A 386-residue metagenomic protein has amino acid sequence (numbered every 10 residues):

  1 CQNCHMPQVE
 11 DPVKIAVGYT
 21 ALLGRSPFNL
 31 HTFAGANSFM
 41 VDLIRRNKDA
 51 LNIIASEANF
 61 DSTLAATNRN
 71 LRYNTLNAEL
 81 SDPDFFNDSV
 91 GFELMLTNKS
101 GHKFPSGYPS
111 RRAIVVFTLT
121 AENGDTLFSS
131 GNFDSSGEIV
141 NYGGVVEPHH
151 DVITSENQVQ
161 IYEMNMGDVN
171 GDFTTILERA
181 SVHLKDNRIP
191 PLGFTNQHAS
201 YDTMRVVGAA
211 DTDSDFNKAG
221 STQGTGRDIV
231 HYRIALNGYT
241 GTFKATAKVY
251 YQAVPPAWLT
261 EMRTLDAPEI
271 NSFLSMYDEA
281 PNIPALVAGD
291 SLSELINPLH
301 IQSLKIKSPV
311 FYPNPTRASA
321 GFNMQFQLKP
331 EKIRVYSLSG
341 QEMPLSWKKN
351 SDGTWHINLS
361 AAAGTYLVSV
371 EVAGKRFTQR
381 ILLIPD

Functional and structural regions predicted by a protein language model:
C1-S214, A219-T225, V230-N237, A245-I296: Primarily the internal scaffold of c-type cytochrome electron-transfer domains, especially repeated/multiheme c-type
N87-G91, N314-G321: Short coil/turn motif common to extracellular beta-sandwich-like domains
S110-R112, F326-E331: Short proline/glycine-enriched turn/loop motifs at strand-loop junctions of beta-rich domains
A235-T240, S360: Short, surface-exposed loop/turn segments at beta-strand-coil junctions that are enriched for proline with nearby
G241, G353, A362-T365: A glycine-anchored, Pro-Gly-centered beta-turn/N-cap motif
S293-Y312, A318, Q327: Residue-level detector of functionally pivotal "anchor" positions at catalytic/ligand-binding pockets or at interdomain
A320-F322, Q341, L345, N358-D386: C-terminal tail/sorting-segment detector
L345-S351: Short beta-strand segments within Ig-like beta-sandwich modules, predominantly Fibronectin type-III
